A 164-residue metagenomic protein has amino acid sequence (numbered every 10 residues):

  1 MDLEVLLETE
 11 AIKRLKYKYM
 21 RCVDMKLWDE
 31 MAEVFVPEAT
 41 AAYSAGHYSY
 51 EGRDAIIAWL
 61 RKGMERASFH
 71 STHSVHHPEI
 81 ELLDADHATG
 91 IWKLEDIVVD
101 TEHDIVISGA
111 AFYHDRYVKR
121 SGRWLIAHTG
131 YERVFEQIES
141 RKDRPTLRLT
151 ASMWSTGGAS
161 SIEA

Functional and structural regions predicted by a protein language model:
M1-V34: Short, low-complexity N-terminal intrinsically disordered segments enriched in polar/charged residues
D29-E95: A solvent-exposed, acidic/Ser-Thr-rich amphipathic alpha-helical stretch
H73-V75, I107-Y113: Short, surface-exposed coil-to-beta transition loops
H87-T89, A110-D143: Short beta-strand edge/turn micro-motifs at domain boundaries
L94-V98, K119: Beta-strand elements of well-folded, non-transmembrane domains
I97-V106: Short, cysteine-centered beta-strand-loop-beta hairpins and adjacent loop/turn segments enriched in charged/polar
Q137-A164: Acidic/histidine-enriched, glycine/proline-rich intrinsically disordered or flexible terminal extensions
